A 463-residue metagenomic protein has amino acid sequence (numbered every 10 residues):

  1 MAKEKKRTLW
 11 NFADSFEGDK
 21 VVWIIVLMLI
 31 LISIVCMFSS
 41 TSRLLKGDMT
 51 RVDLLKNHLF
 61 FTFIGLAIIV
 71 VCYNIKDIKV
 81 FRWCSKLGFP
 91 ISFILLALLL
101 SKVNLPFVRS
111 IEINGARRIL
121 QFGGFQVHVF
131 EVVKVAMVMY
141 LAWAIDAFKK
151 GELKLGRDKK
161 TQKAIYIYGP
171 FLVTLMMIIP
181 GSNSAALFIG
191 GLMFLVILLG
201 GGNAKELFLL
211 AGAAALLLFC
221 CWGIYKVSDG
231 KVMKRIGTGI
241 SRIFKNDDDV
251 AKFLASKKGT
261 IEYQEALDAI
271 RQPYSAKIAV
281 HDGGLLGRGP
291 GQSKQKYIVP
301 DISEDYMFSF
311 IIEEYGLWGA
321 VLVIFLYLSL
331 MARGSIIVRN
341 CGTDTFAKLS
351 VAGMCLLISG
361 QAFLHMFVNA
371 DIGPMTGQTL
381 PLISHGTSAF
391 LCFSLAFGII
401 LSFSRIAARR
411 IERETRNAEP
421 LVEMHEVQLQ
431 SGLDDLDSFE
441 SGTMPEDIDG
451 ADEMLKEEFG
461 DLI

Functional and structural regions predicted by a protein language model:
A2-V21, V35-C36, S42-G181, M366-T379 (+4 more regions): Membrane-helix boundary/helix-loop-helix interface segments in multi-pass membrane proteins
E17-V26, C84-G88, T345-M354: Membrane-interfacial loop-to-transmembrane alpha-helix junctions, especially the N-terminal start
F60-I68, V133-K134, E314-A332: Hydrophobic alpha-helical transmembrane segments
K86-I91, K163-I179, N183-M233, I240: Hydrophobic alpha-helical segments of polytopic membrane proteins
I113-I119, L210-G319, T343-F346: Hydrophobic, glycine- and aromatic-enriched re-entrant/interface helices and adjoining loop segments
L187, M193-E206, K294-G319, G377-L391: Interfacial segments of multi-pass membrane proteins
L317-A362, G442-I448, D452-L462: Hydrophobic transmembrane alpha-helices and their immediate junctions
